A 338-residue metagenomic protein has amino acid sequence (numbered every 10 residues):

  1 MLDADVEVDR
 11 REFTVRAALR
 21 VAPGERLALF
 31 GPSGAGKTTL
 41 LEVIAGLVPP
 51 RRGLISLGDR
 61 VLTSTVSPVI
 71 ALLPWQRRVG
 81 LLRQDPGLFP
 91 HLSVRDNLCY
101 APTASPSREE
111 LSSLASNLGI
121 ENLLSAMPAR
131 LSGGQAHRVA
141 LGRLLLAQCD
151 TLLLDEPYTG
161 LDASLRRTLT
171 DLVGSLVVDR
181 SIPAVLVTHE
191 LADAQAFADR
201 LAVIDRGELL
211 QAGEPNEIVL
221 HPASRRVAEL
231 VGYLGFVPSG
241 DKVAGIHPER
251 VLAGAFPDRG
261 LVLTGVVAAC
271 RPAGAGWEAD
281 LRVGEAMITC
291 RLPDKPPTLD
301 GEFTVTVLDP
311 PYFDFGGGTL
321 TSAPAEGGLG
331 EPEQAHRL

Functional and structural regions predicted by a protein language model:
R60-T65, P106-L123, S175: Conserved ABC ATPase "signature" region
L62-G80, A104, I218, P222: ABC ATPase NBD coupling module
M127-L131, Q135-H137: Conserved ABC ATPase signature
L146-D150: A short, proline-enriched helix->beta-strand linker immediately N-terminal to the Walker B motif in ABC-type P-loop
L152-E156: Catalytic Walker B motif of ABC-type/P-loop ATPase nucleotide-binding domains
L209-G213, H221: ABC ATPase "signature
G235-R271, D294-L338: Glycine/charge-rich catalytic "coupling/switch" loops of P-loop NTPases
